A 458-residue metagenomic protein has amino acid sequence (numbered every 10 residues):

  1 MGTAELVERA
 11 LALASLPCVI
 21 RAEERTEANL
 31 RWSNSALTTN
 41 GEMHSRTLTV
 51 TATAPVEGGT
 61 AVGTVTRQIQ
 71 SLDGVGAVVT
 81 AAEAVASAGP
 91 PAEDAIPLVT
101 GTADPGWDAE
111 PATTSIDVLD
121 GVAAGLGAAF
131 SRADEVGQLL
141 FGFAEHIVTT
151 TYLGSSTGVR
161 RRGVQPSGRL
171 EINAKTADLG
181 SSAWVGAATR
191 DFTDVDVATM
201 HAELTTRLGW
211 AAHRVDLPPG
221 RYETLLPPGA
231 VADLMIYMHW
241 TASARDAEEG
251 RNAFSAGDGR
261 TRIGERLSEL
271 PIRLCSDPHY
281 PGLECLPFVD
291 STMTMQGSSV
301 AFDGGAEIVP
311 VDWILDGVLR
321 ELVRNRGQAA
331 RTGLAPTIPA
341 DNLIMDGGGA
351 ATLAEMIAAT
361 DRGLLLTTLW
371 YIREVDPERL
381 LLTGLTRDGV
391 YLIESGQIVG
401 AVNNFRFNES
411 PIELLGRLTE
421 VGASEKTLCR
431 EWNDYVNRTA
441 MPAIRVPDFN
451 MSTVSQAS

Functional and structural regions predicted by a protein language model:
M1-M293, G297-V300, A306, L315-D316 (+3 more regions): Active-site bordering "gate/hinge" segments that shape substrate access to catalytic or cofactor-binding pockets
R260-S458: Dual-mode signal for accessory low-complexity, basic/Gly-rich regions
